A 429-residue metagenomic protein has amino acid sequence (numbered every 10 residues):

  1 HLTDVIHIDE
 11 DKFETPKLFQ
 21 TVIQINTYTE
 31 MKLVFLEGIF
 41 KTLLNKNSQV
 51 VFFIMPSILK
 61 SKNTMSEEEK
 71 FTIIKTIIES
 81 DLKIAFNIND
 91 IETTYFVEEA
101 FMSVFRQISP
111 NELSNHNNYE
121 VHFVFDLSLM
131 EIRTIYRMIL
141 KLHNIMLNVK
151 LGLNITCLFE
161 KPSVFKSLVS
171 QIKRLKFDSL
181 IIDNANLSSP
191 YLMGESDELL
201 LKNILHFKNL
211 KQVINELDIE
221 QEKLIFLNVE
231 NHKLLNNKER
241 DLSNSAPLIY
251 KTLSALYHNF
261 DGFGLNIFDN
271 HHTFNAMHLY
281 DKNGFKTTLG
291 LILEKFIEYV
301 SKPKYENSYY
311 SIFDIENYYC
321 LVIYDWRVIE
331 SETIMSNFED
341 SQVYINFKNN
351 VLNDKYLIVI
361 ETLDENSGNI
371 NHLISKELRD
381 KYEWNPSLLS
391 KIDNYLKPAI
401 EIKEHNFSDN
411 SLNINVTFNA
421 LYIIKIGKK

Functional and structural regions predicted by a protein language model:
H1-S170: N-terminal catalytic cores of secreted or lumenal carbohydrate-active enzymes
D4, L43, S57-K62, F263 (+1 more regions): Short, solvent-exposed beta-strand-terminating loops
D9, L168-V169, V213-I214, K251-L253 (+3 more regions): Generic recognition of flexible, low-complexity loop/linker segments
I23-N26, F53-S57, N87-D90, F123-D126 (+5 more regions): Short loop/turn segments at strand-loop or loop-helix junctions that form parts of catalytic or ligand-binding pockets
T27-E30, I58-S61, T93, F159-K161 (+5 more regions): Flexible loop/turn segments at secondary-structure boundaries
A100-F101, R106, N117-V121, F125-D261: Noncatalytic carbohydrate-binding groove/subsite architecture in carbohydrate-active enzymes
F226-S336, S367-N369: Aromatic/acidic polysaccharide-binding cleft in carbohydrate-active enzymes
Y324-K429: C-terminal beta-sandwich/jelly-roll accessory domains of carbohydrate-active enzymes
